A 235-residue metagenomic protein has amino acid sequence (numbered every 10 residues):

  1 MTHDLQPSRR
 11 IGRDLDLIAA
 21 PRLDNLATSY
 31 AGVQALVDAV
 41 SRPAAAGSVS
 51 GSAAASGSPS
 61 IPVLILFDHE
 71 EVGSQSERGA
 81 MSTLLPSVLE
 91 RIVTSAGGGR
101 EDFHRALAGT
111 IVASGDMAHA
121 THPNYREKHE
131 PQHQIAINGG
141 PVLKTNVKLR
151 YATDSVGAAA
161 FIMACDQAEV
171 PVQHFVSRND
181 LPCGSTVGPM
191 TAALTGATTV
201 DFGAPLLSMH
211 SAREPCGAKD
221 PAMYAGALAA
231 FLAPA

Functional and structural regions predicted by a protein language model:
M1-A20, I135-L143: Residues forming anionic-ligand binding surfaces in small-molecule and nucleic-acid pockets of primarily soluble enzymes
S8-A44, A54-D102: Acidic, glycine-rich loop-and-beta core segments that form the ion-binding/anion-interacting portion of active sites
I18-N25, R150, R213-G217: Alpha-helix N-cap/helix-initiation motif
A27-A35, A160, M223-A227: Short amphipathic alpha-helical face segments that pack within enzyme cores and frequently flank/anchor catalytic
L36-P43, S56-L66, R91, A204-A235: His/Asp/Glu-rich mid-to-C-terminal helical/loop segments that flank catalytic regions of hydrolases
P43-G47, G51-L64, G97-G109, A168-N179 (+1 more regions): Flexible, glycine/charged-enriched surface loops at secondary-structure junctions
E77-G140, K144: A glycine- and small/hydrophobic-rich beta-loop-beta segment that serves as a flexible "lid/hinge" or phosphate-binding
A118-R213: Active-site-adjacent substrate-binding region of metalloamidase/peptidase-like peptide-processing proteins
